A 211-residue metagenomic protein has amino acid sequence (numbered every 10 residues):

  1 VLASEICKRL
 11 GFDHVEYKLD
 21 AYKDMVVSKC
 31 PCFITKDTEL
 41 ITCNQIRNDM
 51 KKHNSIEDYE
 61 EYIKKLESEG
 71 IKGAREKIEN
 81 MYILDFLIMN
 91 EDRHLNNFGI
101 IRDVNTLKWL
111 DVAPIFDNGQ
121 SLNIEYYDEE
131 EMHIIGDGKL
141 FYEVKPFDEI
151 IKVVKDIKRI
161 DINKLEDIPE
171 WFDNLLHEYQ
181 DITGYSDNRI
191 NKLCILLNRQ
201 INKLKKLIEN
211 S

Functional and structural regions predicted by a protein language model:
V1-D49: Conserved ATP-binding subdomain of kinase catalytic cores across diverse folds
C7-G11, H53-E57, E125, D137-Y142: Glycine-rich loops and low-complexity Gly/Arg-rich segments that provide flexible linkers or classic glycine-based
G11-D13, D92, K206: Short helix-capping/linker segments at secondary-structure and domain boundaries
V15-D24, H94-D103, N210-S211: Short alpha-helical "patches" and their helix-cap loops
P31-Y82, E143, K203: ATP-dependent phospho-/nucleotidyl transfer catalytic cores
E60-Y127: Conserved kinase catalytic-core segment
N105-S211: C-terminal catalytic region of ATP-dependent kinase domains
